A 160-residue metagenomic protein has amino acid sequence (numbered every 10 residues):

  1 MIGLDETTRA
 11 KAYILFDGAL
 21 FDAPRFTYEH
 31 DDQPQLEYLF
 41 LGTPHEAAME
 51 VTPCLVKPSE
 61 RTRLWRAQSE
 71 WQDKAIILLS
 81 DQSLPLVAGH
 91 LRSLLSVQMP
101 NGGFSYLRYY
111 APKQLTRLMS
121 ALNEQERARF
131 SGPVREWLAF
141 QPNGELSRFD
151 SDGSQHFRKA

Functional and structural regions predicted by a protein language model:
M1-Y106, P112-A160: Non-transmembrane, aqueous-exposed alpha-helical and coiled segments at domain scale
